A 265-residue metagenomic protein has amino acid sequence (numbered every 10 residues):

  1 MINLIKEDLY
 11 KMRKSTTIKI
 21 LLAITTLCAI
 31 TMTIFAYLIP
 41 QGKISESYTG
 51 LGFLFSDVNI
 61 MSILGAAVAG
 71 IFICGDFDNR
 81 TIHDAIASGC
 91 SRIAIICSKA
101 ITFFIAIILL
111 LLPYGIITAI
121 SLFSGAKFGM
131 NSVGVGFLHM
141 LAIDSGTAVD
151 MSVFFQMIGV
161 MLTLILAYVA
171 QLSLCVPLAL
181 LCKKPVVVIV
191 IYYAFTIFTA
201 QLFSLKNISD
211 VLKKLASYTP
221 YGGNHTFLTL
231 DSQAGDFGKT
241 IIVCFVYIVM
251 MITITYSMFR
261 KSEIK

Functional and structural regions predicted by a protein language model:
M1-T25: Aromatic- and glycine-rich beta-strand/loop motifs that create alpha-glucan
I2, L21-T25, T226-K265: Alpha-helical transmembrane segments of multi-pass membrane transporters/translocases
T16-I18, S91-I93, C97, K184-V188 (+1 more regions): Membrane-helix interface segments
L21-C28, V188-T199, K214-T219: Central hydrophobic cores of alpha-helical transmembrane segments in multi-pass integral membrane proteins
T25-F72, D76, C97-L181, A200-Q201 (+1 more regions): Secretory targeting signals
A69-S88, R92-I93: Transmembrane helix boundary and interhelical loop/hinge segments in multi-pass membrane proteins
D76, G89, L181-C182, K261: Helix-loop interface residues and adjacent transmembrane-helix termini in multi-pass membrane transporters, primarily
K206-L215: A cytosolic-side transmembrane-helix exit/cap motif
